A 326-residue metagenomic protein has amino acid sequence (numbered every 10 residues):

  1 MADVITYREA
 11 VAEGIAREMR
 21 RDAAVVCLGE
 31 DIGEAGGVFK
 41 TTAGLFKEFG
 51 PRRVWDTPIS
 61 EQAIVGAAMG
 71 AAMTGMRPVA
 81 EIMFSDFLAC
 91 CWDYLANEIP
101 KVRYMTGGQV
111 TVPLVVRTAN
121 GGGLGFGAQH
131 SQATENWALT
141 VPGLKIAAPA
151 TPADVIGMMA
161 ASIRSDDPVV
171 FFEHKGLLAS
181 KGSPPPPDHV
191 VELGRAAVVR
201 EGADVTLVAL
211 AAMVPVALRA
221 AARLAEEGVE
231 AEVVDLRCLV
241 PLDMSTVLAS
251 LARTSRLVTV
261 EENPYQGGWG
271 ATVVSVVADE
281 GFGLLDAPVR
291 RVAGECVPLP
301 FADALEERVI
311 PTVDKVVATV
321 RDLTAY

Functional and structural regions predicted by a protein language model:
M1-P168, E307: Thiamine diphosphate
I32, F39-E48, V110-V115, G123-G125 (+1 more regions): Thiamine diphosphate
S165-F172, G182-P184: Acyl-thioester C-C bond-transforming condensing/cleaving domain
